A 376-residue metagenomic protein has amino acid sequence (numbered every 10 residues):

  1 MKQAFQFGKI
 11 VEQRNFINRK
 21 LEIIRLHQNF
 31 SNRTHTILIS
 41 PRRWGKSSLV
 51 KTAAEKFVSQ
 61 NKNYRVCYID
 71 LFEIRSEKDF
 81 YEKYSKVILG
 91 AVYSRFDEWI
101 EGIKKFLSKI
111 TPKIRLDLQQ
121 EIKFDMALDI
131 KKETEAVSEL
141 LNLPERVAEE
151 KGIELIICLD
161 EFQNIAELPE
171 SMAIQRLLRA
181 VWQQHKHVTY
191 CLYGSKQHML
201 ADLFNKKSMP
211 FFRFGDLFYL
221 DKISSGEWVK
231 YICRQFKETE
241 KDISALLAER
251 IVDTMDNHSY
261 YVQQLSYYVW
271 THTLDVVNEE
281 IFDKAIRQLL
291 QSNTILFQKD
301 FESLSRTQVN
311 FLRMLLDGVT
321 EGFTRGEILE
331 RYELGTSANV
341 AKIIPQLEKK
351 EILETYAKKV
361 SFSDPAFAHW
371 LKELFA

Functional and structural regions predicted by a protein language model:
M1-P41, K56-K62, E354: A short, basic N-terminal segment
K2-F5, E149, Q291, I295-A376: C-terminal leucine-rich, beta-strand-based interaction scaffolds used for sensing/assembly
P41-W44, S48-I156, A338: P-loop NTPase nucleotide-binding core
K56, Y268, Q346, K350: Alpha-helical DNA-recognition elements
M126-K196, N205: Conserved Walker B catalytic segment
Q197-G215: Short regulatory helix/loop adjacent to the ATP-binding pocket of P-loop NTPases
D216-E227: Conserved AAA+ ATPase "SRH/arginine-finger" region at the nucleotide-binding site
V229-L296, R306, A357: Amphipathic alpha-helical "lid/sensor" segments that cap RecA-like P-loop NTPase cores
